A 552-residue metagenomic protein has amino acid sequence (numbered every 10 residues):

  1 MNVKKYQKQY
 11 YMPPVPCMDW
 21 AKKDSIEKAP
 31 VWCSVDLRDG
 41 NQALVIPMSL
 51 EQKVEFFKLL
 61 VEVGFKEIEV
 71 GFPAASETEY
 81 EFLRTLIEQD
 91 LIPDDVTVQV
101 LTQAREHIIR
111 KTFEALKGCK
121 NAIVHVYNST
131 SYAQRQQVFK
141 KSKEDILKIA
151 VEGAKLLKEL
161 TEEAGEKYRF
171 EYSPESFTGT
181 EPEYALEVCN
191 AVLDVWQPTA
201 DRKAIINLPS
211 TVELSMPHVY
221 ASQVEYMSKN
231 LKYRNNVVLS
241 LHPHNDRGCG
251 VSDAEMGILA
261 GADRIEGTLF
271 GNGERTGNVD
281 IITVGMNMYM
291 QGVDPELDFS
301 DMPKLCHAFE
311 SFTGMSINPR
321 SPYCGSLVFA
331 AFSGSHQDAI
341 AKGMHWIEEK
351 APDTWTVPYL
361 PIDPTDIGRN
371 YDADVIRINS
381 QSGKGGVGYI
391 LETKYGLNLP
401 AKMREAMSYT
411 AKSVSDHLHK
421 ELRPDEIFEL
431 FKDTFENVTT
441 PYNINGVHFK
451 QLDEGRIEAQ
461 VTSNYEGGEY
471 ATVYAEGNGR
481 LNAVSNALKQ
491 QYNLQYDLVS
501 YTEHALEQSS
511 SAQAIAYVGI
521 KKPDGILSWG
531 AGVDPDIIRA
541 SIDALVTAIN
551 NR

Functional and structural regions predicted by a protein language model:
M1-E106, N370, V375-I378, S382 (+1 more regions): N-terminal capping/small domains of soluble enzymes
M1-R38, G292-Y474, S510-Q513: A mid-to-C-terminal "edge-of-domain" accessory segment
Y6, W32, I46-E67, L83-Q89 (+3 more regions): Alpha/beta enzyme core
D39, A43-L44, P73-E77, S131-A133 (+5 more regions): Short, small-residue-enriched loops and turns at beta-alpha junctions that line or gate enzyme active sites
Q134, L208-S210, V238, E266-E274 (+5 more regions): Short beta-alpha connecting loops at secondary-structure transitions that line or flank enzyme active sites
S215-E348: Catalytic alpha/beta core domains of metabolic enzymes, predominantly
A459-S463, L506-W529: Positively charged, aromatic-enriched nucleic acid-contacting surfaces
I526-W529, V533-R552: Mixed-charge, glycine-accented linear interaction segment located at domain edges/termini
